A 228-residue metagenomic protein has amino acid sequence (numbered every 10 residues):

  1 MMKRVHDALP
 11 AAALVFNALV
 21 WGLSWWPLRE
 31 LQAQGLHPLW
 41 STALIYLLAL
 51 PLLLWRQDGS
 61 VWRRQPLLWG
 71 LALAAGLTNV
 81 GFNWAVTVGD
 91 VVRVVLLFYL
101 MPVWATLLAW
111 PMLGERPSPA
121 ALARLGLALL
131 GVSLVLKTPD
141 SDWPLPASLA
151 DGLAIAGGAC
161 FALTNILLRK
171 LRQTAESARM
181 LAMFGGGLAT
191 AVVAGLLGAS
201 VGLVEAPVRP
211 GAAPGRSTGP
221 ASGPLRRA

Functional and structural regions predicted by a protein language model:
L9-A12, P38-L54, R124-L127, G152 (+2 more regions): Hydrophobic alpha-helical transmembrane segments of multi-pass integral membrane proteins, especially transporters
L9-N17, Q57-G81, L125, L149-G157 (+1 more regions): Loop-to-transmembrane-helix transition segments
L19-G22, W26, P51-L54, A72 (+5 more regions): Hydrophobic/small/kink-forming positions within alpha-helical transmembrane segments of polytopic membrane proteins
W25-L36, T87-D90, L136-L149, L196-A213: Membrane-interface helix termini and inter-helical loops of multi-pass transporters
A33-W40, G81-L97, E176-S177, L225-A228: Structural motif at transmembrane-helix junctions in multi-pass transporters
W40-A43, L47, W84-G114, G157: Specific alpha-helical transmembrane segments that line the substrate/conduction pathway and gating interfaces
Q57-D58, M101-A123, A228: C-terminal transmembrane-helix exit sites in multi-pass transporters
A120-P139: Hydrophobic transmembrane alpha-helices of multi-pass small-molecule transport proteins
